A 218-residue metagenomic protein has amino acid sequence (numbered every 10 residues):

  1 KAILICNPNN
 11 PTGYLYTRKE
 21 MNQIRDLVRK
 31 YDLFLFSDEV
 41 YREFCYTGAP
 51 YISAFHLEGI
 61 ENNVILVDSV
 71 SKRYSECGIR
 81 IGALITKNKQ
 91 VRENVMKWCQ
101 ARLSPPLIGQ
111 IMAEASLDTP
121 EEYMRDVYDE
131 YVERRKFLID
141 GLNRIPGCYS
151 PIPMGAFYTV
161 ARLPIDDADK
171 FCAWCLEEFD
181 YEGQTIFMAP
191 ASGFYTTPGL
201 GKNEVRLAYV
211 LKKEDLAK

Functional and structural regions predicted by a protein language model:
K1-K218: PLP-dependent class I/II
